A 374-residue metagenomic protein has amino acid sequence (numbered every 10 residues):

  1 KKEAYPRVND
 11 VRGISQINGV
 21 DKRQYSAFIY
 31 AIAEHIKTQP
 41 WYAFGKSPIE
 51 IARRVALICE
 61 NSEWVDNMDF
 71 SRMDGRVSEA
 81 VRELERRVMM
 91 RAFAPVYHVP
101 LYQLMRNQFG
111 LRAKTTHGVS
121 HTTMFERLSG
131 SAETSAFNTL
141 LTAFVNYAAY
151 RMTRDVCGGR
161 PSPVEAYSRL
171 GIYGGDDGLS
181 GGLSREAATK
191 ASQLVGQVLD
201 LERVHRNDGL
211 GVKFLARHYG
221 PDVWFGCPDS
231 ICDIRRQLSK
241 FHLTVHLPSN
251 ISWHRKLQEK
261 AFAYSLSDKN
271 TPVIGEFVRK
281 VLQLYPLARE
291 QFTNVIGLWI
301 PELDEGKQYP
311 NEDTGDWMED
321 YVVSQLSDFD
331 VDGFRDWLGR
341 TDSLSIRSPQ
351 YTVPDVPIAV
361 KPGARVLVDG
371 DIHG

Functional and structural regions predicted by a protein language model:
K1-N9, A52-C59, H98-T123, P286 (+2 more regions): Active-site-adjacent bridging/hinge elements
K2-W41, K114-M124, S135-A136, L140: Glycine/proline-rich, flexible active-site/cofactor-binding loop segments that harbor closely spaced acidic
G13-G75, Y147-P163, S168: Active-site-proximal segment of RNA-dependent polymerases
K37, G75-S78, E83-L84, A136-F137 (+3 more regions): Short helix/loop capping segments that flank catalytic or ligand/cofactor-binding pockets
W64-G174, L179-L183, G211: Conserved polymerase palm-domain catalytic core
T123, R127, E165, W224-L282: Conserved NTP-donor binding/palm subdomain of two-metal-ion nucleotidyltransferases/polymerases, i.e., the charged
G182-I234: Polymerase palm active-site segment centered on the conserved acidic dipeptide of motif C
W253-G374: C-terminal, non-catalytic extensions of nucleic-acid polymerases
